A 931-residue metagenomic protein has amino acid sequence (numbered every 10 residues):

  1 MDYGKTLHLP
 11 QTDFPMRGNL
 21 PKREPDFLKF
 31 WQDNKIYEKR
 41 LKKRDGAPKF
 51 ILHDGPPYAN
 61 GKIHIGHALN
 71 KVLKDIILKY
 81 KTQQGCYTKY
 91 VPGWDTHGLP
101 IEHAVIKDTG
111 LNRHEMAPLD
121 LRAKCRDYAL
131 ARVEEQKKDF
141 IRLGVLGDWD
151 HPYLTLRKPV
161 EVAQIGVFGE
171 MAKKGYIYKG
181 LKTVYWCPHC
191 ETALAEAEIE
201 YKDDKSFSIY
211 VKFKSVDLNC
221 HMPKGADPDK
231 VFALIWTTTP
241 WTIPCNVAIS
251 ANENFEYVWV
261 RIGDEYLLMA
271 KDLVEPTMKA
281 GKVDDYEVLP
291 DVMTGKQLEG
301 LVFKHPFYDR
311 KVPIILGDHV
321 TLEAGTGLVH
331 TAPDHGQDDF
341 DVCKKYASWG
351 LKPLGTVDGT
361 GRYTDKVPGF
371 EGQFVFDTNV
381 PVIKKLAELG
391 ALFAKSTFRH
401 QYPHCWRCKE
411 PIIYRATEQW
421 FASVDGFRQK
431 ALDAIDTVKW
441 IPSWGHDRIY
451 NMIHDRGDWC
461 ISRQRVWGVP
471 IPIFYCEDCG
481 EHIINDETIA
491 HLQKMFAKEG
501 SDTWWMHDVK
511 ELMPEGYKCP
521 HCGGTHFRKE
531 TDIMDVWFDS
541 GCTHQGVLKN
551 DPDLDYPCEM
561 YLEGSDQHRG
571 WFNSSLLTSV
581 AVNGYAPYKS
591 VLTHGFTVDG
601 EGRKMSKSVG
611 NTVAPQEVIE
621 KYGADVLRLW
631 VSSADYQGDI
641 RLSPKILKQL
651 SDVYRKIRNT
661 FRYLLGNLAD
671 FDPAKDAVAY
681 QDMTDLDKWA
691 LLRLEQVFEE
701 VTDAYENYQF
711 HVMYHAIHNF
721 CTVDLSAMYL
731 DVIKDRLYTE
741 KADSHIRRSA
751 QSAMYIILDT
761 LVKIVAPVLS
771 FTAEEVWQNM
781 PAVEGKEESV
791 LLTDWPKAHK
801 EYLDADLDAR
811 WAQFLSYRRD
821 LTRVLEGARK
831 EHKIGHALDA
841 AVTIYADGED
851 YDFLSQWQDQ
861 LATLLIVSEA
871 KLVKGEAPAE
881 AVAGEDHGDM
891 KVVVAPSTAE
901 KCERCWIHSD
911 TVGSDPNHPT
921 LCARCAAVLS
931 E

Functional and structural regions predicted by a protein language model:
D2-D13, R17-L20, D26, F30-N34 (+16 more regions): Residue patterns forming the tRNA-binding/recognition surfaces of aminoacyl-tRNA synthetases and related DALR
K42-A104, T155, I235-W241, I315-V342 (+3 more regions): N-terminal catalytic cores of NTP/NDP-binding nucleotidyl/phosphoryl-transfer enzymes
R44, P48-D54, I65-L69, L73 (+18 more regions): Secondary-structure capping and boundary motifs in well-ordered enzyme cores
D95, V184, P188, A195-E200 (+8 more regions): Acidic, turn-prone loop/beta-hairpin segments
C187, C405, C476, C519-C522 (+2 more regions): Short cysteine-rich clusters marking metal-coordination/redox-active sites
E191, Q464, G480, G523 (+2 more regions): Cys/His-coordinated zinc-binding microdomains
A248, F255-L328, Q337, D341: Protease-associated
V312, Y346-G359, R465-W467, A490-D639: Alpha-helical recognition segments enriched in aromatics with Gly/Pro capping that present substrate-recognition
